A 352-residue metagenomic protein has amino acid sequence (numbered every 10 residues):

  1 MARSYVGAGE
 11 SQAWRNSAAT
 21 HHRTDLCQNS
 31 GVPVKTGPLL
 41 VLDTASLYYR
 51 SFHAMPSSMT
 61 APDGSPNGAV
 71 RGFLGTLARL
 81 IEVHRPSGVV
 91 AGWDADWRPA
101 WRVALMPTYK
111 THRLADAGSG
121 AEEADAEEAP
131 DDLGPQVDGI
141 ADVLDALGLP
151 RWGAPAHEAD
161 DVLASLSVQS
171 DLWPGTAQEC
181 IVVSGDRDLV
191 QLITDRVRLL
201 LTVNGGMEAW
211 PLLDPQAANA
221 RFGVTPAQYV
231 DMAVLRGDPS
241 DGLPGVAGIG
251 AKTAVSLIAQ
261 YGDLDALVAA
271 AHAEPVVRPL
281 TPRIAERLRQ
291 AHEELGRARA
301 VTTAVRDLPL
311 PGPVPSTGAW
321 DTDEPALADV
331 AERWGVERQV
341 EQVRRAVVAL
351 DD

Functional and structural regions predicted by a protein language model:
G7-G9, G31: Residue-identity detector for glycine
T20-H21, T111: Intrinsically disordered, low-complexity cationic segments
S30, V34-T36, S87-V90, L172 (+2 more regions): Non-catalytic nucleic-acid-binding/docking modules located in mid-to-C-terminal regions of nucleic-acid enzymes
P33-V183, Q191-R198, V203-M207, L295-R297 (+1 more regions): Noncatalytic, basic helical substrate-engagement surface that gates or grips nucleic-acid strands
